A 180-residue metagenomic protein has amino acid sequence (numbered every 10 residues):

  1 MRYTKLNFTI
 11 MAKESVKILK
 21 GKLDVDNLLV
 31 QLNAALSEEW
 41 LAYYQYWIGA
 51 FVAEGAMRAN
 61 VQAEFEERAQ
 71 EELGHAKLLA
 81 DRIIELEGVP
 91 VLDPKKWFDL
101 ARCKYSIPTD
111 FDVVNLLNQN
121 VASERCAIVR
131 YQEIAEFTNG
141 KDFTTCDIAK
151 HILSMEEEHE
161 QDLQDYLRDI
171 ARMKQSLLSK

Functional and structural regions predicted by a protein language model:
R2-K180: Iron-associated oxidoreductase/ferritin-like identity signal
